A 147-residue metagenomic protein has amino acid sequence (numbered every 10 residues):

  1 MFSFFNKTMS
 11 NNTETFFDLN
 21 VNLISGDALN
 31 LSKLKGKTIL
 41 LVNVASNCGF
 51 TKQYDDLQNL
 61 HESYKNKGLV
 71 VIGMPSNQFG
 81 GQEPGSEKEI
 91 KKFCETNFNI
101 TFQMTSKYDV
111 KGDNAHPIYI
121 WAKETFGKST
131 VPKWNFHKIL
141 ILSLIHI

Functional and structural regions predicted by a protein language model:
F2-S32, K52: N-terminal "domain-start" segment that seeds a small globular fold
N11-T13, S129-P132: Short loop/turn motifs at secondary-structure junctions and domain boundaries
F16-D18, S106, I120, L140: Terminal helix/beta-alpha structural elements that buttress the NAD(P)+-binding lobe
L23, I141-S143: Short, acidic, Ser/Thr-enriched surface-loop or helix-capping motifs
K33-G49, V70-P75: Short active-site neighborhood of thiol/selenol oxidoreductases, capturing the structured segment around
F50-A115: Structural microenvironment flanking redox-active thiols in thiol-disulfide oxidoreductases
I100-F102, A115-Y119, T130-I139: Structural micro-motif
I145-I147: Conserved small/polar residues in nucleotide/adenosyl-binding loops
